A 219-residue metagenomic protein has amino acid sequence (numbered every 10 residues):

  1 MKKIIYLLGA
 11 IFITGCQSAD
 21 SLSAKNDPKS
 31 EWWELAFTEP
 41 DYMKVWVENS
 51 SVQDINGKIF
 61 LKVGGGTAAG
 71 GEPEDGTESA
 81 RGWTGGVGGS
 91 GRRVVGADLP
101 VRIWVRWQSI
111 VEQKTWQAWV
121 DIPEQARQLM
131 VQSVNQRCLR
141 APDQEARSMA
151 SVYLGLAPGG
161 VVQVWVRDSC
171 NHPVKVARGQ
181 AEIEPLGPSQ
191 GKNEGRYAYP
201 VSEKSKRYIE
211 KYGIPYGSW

Functional and structural regions predicted by a protein language model:
K2-L7: Sec-dependent signal peptide recognition, specifically the positively charged N-region followed immediately by
F12-G15: C-terminal motif of bacterial Sec signal peptides marking the signal peptidase cleavage site
Q17-D20: Bacterial signal peptide processing site
L22-K58: Short, surface-exposed binding/anchoring microloops in extracellular/periplasmic proteins
I55-V111: Tryptophan-paired
T115-V120: Edge beta-strands of extracellular beta-sandwich domains
M130-P200, K204: Compositionally biased low-complexity segments at domain edges in trafficked proteins and select soluble regulators
Y199-W219: Short, low-complexity, Pro/Ser/Thr/Gly-rich segments in the mature regions of secreted, periplasmic
